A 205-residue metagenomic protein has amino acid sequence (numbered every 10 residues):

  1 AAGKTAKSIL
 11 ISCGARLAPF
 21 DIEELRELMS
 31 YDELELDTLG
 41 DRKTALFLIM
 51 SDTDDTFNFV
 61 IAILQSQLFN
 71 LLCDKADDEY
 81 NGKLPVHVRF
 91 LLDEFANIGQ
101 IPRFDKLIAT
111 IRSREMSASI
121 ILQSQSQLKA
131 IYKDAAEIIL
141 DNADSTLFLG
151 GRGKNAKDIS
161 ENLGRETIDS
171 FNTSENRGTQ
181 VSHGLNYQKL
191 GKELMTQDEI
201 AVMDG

Functional and structural regions predicted by a protein language model:
A1-M116, I131, D141, A201-D204: P-loop NTPase motor domains
M29-D32, L91, I121, R152 (+2 more regions): Preference for short coil/turn "hinge" residues that link or interrupt alpha-helices
K43-L46, K106-A109, Q127-G205: P-loop NTPase motor core of the ASCE superfamily
S51, L122, G150: Conserved residues at beta->alpha junctions
A96, S124-S126: Acidic, glycine-rich active-site loops and adjacent beta-strand->loop/helix elements that engage anionic groups
S117-Q123: Structural recognition of the conserved hydrophobic beta-strand(s) that form the central parallel beta-sheet of P-loop
